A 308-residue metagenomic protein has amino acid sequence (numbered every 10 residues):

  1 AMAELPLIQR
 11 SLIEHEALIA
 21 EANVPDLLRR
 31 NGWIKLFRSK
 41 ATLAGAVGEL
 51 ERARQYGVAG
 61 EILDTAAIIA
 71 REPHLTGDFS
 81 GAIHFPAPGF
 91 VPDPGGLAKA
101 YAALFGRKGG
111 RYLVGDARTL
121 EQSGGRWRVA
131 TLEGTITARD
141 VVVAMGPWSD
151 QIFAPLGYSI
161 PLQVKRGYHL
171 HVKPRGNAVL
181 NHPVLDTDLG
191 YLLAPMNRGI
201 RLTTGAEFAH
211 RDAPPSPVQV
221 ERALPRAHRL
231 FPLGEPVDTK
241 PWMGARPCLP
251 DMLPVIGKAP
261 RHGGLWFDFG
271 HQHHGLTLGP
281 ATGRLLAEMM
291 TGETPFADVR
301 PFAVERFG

Functional and structural regions predicted by a protein language model:
A1-A100: Rossmann-like flavin
A17-L28, V58, R107-R111, Y158 (+2 more regions): Surface-exposed helix-capping loop/turn segments at secondary-structure junctions
G60, T187-D188, H228-G308: C-terminal catalytic lobe of FAD-dependent flavoproteins
L63-E72, F90, R111-R128: A conserved short coil-to-beta-strand element within the FAD-binding core of flavoproteins
A87-A103, P147-W148, Q219-R226, T282: Mid-domain beta-loop-alpha active-site segment that forms a flexible, acidic cofactor/metal-binding surface
G109-R111, I200, L265: Short, conserved active-site loop motifs that form the nucleotide-linked donor/cofactor pocket
T119-W127, T135-G263: Active-site substrate-recognition segment that forms the wall of the catalytic cavity or substrate channel
